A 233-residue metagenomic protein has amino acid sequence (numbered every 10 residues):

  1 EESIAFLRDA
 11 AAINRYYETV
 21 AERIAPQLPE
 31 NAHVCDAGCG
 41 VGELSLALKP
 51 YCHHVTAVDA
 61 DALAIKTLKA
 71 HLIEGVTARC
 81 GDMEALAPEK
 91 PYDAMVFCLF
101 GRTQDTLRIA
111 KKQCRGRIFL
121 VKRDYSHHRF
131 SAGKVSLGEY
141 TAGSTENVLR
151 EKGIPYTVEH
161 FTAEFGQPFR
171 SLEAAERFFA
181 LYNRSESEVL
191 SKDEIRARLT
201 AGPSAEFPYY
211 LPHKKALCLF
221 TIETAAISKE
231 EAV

Functional and structural regions predicted by a protein language model:
E1-Y16: Class I SAM-dependent methyltransferase Rossmann-like catalytic core, especially the SAM/SAH-binding loop
N14-N31: Conserved alpha-helix/loop element of class I SAM-dependent methyltransferases that forms part of the SAM/SAH-binding
N31-G40: Conserved class I S-adenosyl-L-methionine
V41-D82: Class I SAM-dependent methyltransferase SAM/SAH-binding core
D93-T106: A short SAM/SAH-binding and catalytic strip from SAM-dependent methyltransferases
R115-H128: Conserved beta-strand signature within the Rossmann-like core of class I S-adenosyl-L-methionine
G138-G153, T157-E159: Short alpha-helix
H160-V233: Conserved Class I S-adenosyl-L-methionine
